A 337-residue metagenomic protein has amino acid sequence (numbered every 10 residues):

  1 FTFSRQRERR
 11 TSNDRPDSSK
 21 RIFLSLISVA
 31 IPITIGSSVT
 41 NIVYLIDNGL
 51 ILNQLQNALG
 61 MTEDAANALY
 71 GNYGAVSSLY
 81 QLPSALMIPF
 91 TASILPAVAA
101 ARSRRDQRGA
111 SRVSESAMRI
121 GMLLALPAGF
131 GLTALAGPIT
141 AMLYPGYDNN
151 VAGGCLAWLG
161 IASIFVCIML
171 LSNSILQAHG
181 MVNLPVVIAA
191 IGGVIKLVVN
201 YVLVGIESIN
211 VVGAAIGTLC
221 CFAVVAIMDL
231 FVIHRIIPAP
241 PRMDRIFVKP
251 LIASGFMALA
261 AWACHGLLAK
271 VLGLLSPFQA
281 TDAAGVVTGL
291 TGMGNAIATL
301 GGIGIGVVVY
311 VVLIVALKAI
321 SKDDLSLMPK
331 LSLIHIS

Functional and structural regions predicted by a protein language model:
F1-I42: Hydrophobic transmembrane helix module of multi-pass membrane transport proteins
F1-R15, N48, L219-K270, V308-D324: C-terminal transmembrane helix end/exit motif
F23, I27, G74, D106-L123 (+3 more regions): Interfacial transmembrane-helix starts/ends
P32, A65-M87, R119-L123: Alpha-helical transmembrane segments of polytopic membrane transporters and translocases
N67, T133-S163, F278: Interfacial segments at transmembrane-helix termini and the short loops linking adjacent helices
V76, S84-R104: Helix-loop junctions and terminal segments of transmembrane helices in multi-pass membrane transport/translocation
I161-I191, V202: Membrane-interface junctions at transmembrane-helix termini in multi-pass inner-membrane proteins
H265-S337: Membrane-proximal transmembrane or re-entrant/amphipathic helices at the cytosolic face
